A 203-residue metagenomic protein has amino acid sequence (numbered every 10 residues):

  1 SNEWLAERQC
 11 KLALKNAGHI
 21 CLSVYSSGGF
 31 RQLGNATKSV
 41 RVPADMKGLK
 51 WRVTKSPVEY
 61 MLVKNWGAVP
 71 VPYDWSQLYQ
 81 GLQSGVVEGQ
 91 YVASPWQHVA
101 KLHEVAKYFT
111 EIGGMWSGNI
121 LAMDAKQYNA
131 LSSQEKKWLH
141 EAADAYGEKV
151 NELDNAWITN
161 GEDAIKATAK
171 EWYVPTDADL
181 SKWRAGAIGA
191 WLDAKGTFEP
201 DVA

Functional and structural regions predicted by a protein language model:
S1-N16: A gly/proline- and charged-residue-enriched helix-loop-helix capping module
L12-A203: N-terminal secretory/targeting leader peptides
